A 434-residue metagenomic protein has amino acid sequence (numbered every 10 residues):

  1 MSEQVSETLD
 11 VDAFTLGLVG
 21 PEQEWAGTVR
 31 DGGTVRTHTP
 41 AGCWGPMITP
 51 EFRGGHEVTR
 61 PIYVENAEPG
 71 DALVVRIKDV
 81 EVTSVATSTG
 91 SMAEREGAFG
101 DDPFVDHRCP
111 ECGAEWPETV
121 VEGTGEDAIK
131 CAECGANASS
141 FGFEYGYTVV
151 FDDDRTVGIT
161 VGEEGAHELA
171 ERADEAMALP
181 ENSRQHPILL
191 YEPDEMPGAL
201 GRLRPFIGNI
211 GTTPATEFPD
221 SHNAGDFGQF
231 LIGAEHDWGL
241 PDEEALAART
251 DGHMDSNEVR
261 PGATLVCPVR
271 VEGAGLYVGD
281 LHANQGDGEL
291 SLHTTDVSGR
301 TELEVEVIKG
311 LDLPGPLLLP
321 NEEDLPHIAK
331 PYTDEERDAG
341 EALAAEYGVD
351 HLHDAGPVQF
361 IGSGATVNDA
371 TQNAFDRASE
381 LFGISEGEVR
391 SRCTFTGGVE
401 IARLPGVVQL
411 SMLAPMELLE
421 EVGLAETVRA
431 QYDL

Functional and structural regions predicted by a protein language model:
M1-N257, P268, E272, Y332-D334 (+2 more regions): N-terminal, charged/glycine-rich beta-strand/loop interface patches
D242, R270-G273, Y277-D354, F360: Redox cofactor-anchoring modules in respiratory/redox and cofactor-processing assemblies
R260: Conserved two-metal-ion catalytic palm core of "right-hand" nucleic acid polymerases, unifying RNA-dependent RNA
